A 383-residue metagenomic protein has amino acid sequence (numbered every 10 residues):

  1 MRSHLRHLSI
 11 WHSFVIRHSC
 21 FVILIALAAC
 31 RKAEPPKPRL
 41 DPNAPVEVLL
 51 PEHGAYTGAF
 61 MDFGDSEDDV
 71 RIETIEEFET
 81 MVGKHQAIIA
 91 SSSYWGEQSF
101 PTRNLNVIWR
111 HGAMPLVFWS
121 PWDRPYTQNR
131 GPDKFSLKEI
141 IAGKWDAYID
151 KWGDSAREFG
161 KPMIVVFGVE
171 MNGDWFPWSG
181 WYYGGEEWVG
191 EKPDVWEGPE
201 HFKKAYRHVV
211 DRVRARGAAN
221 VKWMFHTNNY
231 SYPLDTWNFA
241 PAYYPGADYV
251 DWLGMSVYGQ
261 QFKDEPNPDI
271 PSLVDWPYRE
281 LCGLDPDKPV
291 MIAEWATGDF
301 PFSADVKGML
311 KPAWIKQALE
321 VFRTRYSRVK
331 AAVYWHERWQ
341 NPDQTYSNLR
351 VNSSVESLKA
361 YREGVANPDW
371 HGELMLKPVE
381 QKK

Functional and structural regions predicted by a protein language model:
A26-A29: C-terminal motif of bacterial Sec signal peptides marking the signal peptidase cleavage site
R31-A33: Bacterial signal peptide processing site
P36-D65, M163, K288-K383: Substrate-binding cleft of secreted/luminal carbohydrate-active enzymes
D41-A44, D69-F78, Q98-N106, D150-K151 (+3 more regions): Alpha-helical scaffolding within the catalytic cores of extracellular/periplasmic polymer-degrading hydrolases
V46-A147, T297-F300, V333-Y334: N-terminal substrate-binding region of glycoside hydrolase catalytic domains
F60, G168, Y206-N238, D287-P301 (+1 more regions): Aromatic-lined carbohydrate-recognition surfaces of secreted/lumenal glycan-active proteins
R103-S120, Y249-S303, R328: Glycoside hydrolase catalytic-domain groove-lining segments
N104-V221, E373-M375, V379-K382: Substrate-binding cleft of extracellular glycoside hydrolase catalytic domains
